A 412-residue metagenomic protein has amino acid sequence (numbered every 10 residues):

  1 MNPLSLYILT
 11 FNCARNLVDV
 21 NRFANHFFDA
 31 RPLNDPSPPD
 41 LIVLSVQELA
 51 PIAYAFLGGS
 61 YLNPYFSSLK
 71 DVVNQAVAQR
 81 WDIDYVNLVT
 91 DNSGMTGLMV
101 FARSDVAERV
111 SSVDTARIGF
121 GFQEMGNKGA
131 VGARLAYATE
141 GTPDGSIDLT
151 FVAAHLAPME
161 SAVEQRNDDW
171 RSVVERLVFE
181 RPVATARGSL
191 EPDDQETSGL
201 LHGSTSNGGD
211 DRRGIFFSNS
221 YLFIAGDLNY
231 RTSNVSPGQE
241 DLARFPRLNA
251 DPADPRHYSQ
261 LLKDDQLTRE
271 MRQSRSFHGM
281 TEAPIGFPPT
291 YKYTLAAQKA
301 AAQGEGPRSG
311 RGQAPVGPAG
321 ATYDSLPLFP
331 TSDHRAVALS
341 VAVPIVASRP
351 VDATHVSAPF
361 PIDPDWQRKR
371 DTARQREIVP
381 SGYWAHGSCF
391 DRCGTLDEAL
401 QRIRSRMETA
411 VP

Functional and structural regions predicted by a protein language model:
M1-R31, G119-G121, K128, A385 (+1 more regions): N-terminal charged/capping segments associated with class I S-adenosyl-L-methionine
N2-L9, P38-I42, D84, M95-G97 (+6 more regions): Core residues of folded domains in eukaryotic genome-function proteins
C13-N16, E48-P51, N92-G94, S104-E108 (+9 more regions): Conserved beta-strand elements of beta-rich interaction domains across eukaryotes, especially beta-propellers
V20-N25, A55-G59, S112-A116, A153-L156 (+3 more regions): Short coil/turn segments at secondary-structure boundaries
R31-D35, D40, V86-D91, F120-E124 (+5 more regions): Beta-strand elements of modular eukaryotic interaction domains
L49-M159: Structured beta-strand-rich core segments of catalytic domains in phosphoester-bond hydrolases
Q75-I83, S161, Q165-G394: Catalytic lobes of large eukaryotic enzymes
S388, R392-P412: C-terminal single-pass membrane-anchor helix
